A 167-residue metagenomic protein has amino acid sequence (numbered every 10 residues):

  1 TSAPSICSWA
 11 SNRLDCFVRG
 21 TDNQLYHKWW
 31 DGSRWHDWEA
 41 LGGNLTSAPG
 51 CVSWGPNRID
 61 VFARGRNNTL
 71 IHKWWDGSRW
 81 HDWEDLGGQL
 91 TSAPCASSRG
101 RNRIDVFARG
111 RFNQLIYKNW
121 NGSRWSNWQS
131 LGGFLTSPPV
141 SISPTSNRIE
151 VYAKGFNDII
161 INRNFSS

Functional and structural regions predicted by a protein language model:
T1-S167: A structural motif
